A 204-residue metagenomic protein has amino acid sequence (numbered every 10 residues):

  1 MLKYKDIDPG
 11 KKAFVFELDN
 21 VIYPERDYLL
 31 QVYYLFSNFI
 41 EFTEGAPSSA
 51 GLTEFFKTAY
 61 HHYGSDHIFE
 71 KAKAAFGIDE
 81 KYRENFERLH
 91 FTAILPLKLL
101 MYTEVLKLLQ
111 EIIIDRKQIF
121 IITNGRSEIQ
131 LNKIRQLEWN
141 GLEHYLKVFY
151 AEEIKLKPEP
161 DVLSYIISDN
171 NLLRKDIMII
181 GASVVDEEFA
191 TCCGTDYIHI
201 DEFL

Functional and structural regions predicted by a protein language model:
M1-A50: Active-site neighborhood of HAD-like aspartate-dependent phosphohydrolases
I7-G10, I114-K117, D169-D176: Glycine-rich phosphate-binding loop signature in dinucleotide/nucleotide-binding domains
K57-F91: A metal-dependent, Asp-based hydrolase signature
A93-F120, P160: Short, acidic loop-to-helix structural element flanking the phosphoryl-transfer center in phosphate-processing enzymes
L100, R126-I177, V185-E188: Substrate-recognition "cap/lid" segment bordering the active-site pocket of phosphatases
T123: Conserved phosphate-coupling serine/threonine residues in phosphotransfer and NTP-handling enzymes
R174-L204: Acidic, Mg2+-coordinating phosphoryl-transfer loop and its flanking beta/alpha structural elements, shared across
